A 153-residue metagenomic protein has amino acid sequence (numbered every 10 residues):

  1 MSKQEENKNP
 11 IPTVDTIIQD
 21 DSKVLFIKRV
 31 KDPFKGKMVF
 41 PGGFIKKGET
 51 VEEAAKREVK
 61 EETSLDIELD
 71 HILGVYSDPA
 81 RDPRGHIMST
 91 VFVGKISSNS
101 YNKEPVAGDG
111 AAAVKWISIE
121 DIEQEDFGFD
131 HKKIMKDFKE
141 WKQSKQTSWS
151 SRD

Functional and structural regions predicted by a protein language model:
M1-D15: Acidic, metal-coordinating catalytic segment for phosphate/diphosphate chemistry, firing primarily on the Nudix
I11-T13, Q19, F40, I67 (+1 more regions): Short connector loops at helix/strand junctions that flank enzyme active sites, especially segments positioning acidic
D15-I17, K23-L25, V91-V93: Residues embedded in well-ordered beta-strands
I17, V30, E120: Anionic group-transfer/hydrolysis microenvironments
D20-E61: Conserved Nudix-box catalytic region and its N-terminal flanking loop in Nudix hydrolases and closely related
I45-E68, Y76-K133: Unchanged
K133-D153: Charged phosphate-binding loop/patch that engages nucleotide di/tri-phosphates or the phosphate backbone of nucleic
